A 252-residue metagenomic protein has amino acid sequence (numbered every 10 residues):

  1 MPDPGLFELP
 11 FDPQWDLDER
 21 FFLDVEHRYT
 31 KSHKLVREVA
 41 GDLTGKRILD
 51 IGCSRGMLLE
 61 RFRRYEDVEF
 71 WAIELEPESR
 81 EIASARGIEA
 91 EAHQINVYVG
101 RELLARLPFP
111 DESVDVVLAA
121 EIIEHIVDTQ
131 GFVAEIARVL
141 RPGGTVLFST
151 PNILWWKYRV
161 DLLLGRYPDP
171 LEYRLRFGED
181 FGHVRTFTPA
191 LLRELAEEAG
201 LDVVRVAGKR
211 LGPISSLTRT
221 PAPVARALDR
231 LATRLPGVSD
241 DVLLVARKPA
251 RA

Functional and structural regions predicted by a protein language model:
M1-P110, V116-A120, Q130-V133, F148 (+4 more regions): Conserved N-terminal segment of class I S-adenosyl-L-methionine
R63, V127, R141: Short conserved AdoMet
E121-H125: A short His-aromatic
V127-G131, Y158: Short N-terminal helix/helix-N-cap motif within the alpha/beta-hydrolase-1
G131-T145: A short glycine-rich, Lys/Arg-flanked "PGG" loop and its adjoining helix->strand segment in the class I
L147-P170: Conserved class I S-adenosyl-L-methionine
P170, L175-L191: Acceptor-substrate binding/catalytic loop of class I
L195, A199-L201: A structural motif corresponding to the C-terminal end of an alpha-helix and its immediate exit/capping segment
